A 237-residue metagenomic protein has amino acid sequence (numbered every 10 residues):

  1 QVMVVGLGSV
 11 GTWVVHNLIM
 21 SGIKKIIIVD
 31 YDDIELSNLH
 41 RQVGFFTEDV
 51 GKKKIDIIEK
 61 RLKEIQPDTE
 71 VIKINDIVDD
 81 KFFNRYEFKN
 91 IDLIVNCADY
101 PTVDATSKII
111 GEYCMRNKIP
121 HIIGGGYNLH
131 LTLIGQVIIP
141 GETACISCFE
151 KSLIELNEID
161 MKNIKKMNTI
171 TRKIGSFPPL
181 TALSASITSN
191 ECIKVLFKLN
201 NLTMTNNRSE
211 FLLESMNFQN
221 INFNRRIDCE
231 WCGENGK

Functional and structural regions predicted by a protein language model:
Q1-K237: Adenine nucleotide-associated cytosolic modules
